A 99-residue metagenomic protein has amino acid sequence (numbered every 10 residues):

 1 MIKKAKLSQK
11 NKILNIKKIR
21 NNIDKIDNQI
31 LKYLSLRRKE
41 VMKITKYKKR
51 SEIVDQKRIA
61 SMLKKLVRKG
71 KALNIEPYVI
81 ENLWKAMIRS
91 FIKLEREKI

Functional and structural regions predicted by a protein language model:
M1-I99: Domain-level signature for soluble enzymes in the chorismate/prephenate branch of the shikimate pathway
